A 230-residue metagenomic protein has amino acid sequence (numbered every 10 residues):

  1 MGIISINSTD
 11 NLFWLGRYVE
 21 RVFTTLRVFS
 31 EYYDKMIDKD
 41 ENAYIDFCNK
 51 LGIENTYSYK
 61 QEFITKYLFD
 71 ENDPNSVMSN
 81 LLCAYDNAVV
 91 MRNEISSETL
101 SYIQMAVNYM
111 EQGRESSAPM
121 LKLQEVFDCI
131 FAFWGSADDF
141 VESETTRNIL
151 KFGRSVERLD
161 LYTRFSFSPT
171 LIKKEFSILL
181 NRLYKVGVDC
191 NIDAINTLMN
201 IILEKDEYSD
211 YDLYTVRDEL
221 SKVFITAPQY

Functional and structural regions predicted by a protein language model:
M1-Y230: Alpha-helical transmembrane segments and their helix-helix packing motifs
